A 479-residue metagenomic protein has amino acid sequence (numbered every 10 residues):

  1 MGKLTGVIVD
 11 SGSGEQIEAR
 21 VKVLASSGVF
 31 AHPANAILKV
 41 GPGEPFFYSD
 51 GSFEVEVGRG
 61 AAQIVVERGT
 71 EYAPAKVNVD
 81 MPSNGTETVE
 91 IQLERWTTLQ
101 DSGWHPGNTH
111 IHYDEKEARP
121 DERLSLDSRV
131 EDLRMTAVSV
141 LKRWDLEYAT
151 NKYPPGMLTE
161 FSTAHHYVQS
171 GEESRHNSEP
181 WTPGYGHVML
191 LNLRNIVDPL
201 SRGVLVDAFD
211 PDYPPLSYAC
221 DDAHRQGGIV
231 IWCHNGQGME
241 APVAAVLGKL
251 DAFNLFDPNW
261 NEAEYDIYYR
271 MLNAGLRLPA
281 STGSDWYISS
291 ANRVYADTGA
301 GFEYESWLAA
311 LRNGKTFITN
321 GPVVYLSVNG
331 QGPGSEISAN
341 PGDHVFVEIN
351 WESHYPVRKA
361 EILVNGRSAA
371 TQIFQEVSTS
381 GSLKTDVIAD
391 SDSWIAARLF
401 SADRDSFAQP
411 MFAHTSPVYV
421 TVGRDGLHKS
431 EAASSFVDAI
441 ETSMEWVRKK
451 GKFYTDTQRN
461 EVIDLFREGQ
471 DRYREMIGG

Functional and structural regions predicted by a protein language model:
M1-K3, V7-P180, L191-I196: Long luminal/extracellular ectodomains of secretory-pathway precursor proteins
V9-V29, N35-K39, G43-F46, S52-V55 (+3 more regions): C-terminal functional module detector
W104-L276, A280, S284, S290-A291 (+1 more regions): Catalytic cores of extracellular degradative/oxidative enzymes
